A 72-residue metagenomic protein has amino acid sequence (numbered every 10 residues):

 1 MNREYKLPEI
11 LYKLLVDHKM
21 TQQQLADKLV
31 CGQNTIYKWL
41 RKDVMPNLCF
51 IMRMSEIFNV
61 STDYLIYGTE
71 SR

Functional and structural regions predicted by a protein language model:
M1-M20: A short, Lys/Arg-rich alpha-helix, primarily the initiator
D17, K28, I57: Residues within the alpha-helical elements of helix-turn-helix
T21, G32-T35, N47, S61: Short coil turns linking two alpha-helices in DNA-binding domains
Q24-A26, M54: Short alpha-helical "recognition helix" segments of helix-turn-helix
V30-M45, Y67-E70: Recognition helix of helix-turn-helix/homeodomain-like DNA-binding domains that insert into the DNA major groove
C49-Y64: DNA major-groove recognition helix of helix-turn-helix/homeodomain DNA-binding modules
